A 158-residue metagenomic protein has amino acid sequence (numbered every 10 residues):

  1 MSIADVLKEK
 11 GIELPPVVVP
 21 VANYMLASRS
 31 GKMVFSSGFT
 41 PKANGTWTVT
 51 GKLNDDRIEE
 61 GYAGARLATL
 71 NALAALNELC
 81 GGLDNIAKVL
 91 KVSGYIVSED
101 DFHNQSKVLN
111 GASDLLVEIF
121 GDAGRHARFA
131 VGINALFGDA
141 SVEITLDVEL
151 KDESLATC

Functional and structural regions predicted by a protein language model:
M1-C158: Short, polar/acidic, helix-capping and beta-turn segments at strand->helix junctions that line the mouths
